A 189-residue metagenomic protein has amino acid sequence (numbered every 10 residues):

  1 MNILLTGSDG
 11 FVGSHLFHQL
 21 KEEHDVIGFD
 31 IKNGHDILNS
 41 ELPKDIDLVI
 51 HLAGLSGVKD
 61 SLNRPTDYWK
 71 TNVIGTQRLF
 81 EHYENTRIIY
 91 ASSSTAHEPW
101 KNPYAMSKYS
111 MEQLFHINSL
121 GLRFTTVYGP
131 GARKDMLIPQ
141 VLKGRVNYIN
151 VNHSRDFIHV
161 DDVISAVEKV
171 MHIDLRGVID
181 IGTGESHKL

Functional and structural regions predicted by a protein language model:
I3-E22: N-terminal Rossmann NAD(P)H-binding glycine-rich loop of SDR-like oxidoreductase domains
V26-E41: Adenosine-cofactor binding site in Rossmann-like domains, unifying the SAM/SAH pocket of S-adenosylmethionine-dependent
S40-T71, T95-E98: NAD(P)H-binding glycine-rich loop region in Rossmannoid oxidoreductase-like domains and their noncatalytic homologs
R64-R78, N102, M106-S107, I158: Glycine-rich NAD(P)-binding loop of the Rossmann-fold in SDR/ketoreductase-type enzymes
Q77-A105, L120: Conserved Rossmann-fold NAD(P)-dependent oxidoreductase catalytic core, especially the SDR/UDP-sugar
P103-A105, Y109, Q113-M171: NAD(P)-dependent short-chain dehydrogenase/reductase
V141, I173-L189: Mid/C-terminal beta-alpha module of Rossmann-like enzyme folds, strongest in SDR-family dehydrogenases/epimerases
